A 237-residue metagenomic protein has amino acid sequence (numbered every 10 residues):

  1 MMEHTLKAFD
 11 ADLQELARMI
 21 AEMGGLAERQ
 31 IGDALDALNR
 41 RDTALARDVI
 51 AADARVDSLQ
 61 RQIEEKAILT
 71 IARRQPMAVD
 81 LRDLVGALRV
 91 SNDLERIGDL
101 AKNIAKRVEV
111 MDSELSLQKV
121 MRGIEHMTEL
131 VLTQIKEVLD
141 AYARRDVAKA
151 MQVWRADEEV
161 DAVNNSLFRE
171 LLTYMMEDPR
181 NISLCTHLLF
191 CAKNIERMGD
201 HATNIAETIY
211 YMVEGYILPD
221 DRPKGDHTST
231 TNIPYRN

Functional and structural regions predicted by a protein language model:
M1-N237: Cytosolic, long alpha-helical scaffolding segments
